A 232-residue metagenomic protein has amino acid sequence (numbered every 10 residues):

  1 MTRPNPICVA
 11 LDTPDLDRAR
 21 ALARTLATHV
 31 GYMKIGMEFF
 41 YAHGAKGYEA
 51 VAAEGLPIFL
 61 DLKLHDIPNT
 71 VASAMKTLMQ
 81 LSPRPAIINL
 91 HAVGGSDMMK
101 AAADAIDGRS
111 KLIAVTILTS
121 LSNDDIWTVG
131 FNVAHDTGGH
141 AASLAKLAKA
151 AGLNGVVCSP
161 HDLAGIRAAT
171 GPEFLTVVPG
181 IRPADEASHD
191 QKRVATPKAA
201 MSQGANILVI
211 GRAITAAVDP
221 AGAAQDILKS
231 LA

Functional and structural regions predicted by a protein language model:
M1-L22, A164-G171, S188, A232: N-terminal amphipathic alpha-helix/helix-capping segment at the start of soluble metabolic enzymes
R3-P4, D66-G155, S159-D162, A169-L175 (+1 more regions): Conserved anion-binding
V9, M33, K63, I88 (+5 more regions): Conserved, mostly hydrophobic/aromatic
A19, A23, Y48, M75 (+5 more regions): Generic hydrophobic/aromatic pocket-lining and core-packing "Φ" positions
T28, E54, L81-P83, A151 (+1 more regions): Structural motif
Y32-I87: Metabolite-binding pocket within alpha/beta catalytic cores that recognizes anionic/polar moieties
A52, M99-A105, M201, I214-A232: C-terminal helical cap(s) of enzyme catalytic domains, especially alpha/beta-barrels
P85-G95, G180-P183, Q191-A223: Glycine-rich phosphate-binding active-site loops on the catalytic face of alpha/beta enzymes
